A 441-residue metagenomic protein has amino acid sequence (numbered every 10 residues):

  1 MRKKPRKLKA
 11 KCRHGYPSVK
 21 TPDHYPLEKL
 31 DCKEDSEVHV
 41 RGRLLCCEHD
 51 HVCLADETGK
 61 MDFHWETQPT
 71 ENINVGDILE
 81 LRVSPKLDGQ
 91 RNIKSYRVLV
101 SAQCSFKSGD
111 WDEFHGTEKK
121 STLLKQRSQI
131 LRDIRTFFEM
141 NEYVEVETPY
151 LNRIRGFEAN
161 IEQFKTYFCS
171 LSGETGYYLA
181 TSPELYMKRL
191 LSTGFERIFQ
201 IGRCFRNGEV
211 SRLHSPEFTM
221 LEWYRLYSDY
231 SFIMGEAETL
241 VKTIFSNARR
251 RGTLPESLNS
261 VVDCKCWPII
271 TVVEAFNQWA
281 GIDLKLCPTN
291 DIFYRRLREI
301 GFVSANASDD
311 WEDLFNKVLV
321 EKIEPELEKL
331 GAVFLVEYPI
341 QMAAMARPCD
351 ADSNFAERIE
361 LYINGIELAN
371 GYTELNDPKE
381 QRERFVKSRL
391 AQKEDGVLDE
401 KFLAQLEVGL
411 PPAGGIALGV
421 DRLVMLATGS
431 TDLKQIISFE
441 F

Functional and structural regions predicted by a protein language model:
R2-F232, K242, E324, M425: Class II aminoacyl-tRNA synthetase-like tRNA-binding/catalytic domains
D31, G109, G252-P255, G301: Short, flexible coil/linker elements and helix-boundary hinge sites characteristic of intrinsically disordered
L87, F245-G252: Long, hydrophobic, amphipathic alpha-helical segments used as structural scaffolds
Y143-V144, R250-T253, G281-I282, F302: Short aromatic/hydrophobic-glycine micro-motifs
E147-Y150, R249-D263: Short, glycine/acidic-rich hinge or "gate" loops at secondary-structure transitions that mediate conformational
T148-F232, E236-F245, I270-F441: A translation/RNA-centric and nucleic-acid-associated enzymatic feature enriched in Class II aminoacyl-tRNA synthetases
P255, V261-N277: Acidic, turn-prone loop/beta-hairpin segments
